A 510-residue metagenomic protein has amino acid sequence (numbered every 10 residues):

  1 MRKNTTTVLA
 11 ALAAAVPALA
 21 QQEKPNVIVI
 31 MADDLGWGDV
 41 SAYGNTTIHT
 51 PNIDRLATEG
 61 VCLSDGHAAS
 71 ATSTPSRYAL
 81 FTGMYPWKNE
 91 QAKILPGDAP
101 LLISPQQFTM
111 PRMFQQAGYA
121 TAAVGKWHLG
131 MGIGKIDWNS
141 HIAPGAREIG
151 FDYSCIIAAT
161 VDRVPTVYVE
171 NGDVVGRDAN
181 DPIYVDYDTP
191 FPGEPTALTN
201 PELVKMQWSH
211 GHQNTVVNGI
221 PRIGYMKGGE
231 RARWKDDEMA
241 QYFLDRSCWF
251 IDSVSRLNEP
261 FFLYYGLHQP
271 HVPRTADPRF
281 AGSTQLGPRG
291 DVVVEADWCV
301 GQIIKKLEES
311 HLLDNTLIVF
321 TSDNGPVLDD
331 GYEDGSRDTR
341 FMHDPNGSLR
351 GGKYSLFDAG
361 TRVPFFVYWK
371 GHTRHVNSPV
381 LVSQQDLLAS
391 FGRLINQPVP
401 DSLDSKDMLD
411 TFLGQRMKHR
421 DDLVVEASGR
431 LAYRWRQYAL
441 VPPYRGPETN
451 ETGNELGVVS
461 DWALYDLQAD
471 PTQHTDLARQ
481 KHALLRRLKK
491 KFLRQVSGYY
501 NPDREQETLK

Functional and structural regions predicted by a protein language model:
M1-V8: Bacterial N-terminal signal peptides that target proteins for export
R2, L19-A463, P471-L509: Formylglycine-dependent sulfatase
A15-P17: N-terminal signal peptide c-region/cleavage motif recognized by signal peptidases
